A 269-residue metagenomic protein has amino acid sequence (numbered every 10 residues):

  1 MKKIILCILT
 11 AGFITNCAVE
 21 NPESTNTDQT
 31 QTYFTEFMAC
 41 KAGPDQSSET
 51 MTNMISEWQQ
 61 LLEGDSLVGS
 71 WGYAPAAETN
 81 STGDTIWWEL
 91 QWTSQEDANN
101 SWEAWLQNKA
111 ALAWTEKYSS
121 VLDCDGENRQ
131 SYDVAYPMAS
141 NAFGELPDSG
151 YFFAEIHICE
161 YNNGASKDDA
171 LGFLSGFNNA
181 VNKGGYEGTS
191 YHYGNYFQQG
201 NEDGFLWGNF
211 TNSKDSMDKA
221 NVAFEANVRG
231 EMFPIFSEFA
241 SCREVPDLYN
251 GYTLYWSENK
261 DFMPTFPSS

Functional and structural regions predicted by a protein language model:
I4-F13: Sec-dependent N-terminal signal peptides
C17-W87, Q91-E116, S120-S269: Short S/T/G/P-rich N-terminal loop/turn motif that feeds into the first structured element of a domain
